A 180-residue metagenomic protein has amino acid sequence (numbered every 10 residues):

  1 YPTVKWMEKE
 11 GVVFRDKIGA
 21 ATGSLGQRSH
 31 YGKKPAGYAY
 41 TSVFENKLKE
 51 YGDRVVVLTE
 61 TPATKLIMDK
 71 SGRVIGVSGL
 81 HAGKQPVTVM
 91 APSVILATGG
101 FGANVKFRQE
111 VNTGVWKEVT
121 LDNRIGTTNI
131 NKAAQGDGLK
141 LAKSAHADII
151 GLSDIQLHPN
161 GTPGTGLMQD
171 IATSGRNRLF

Functional and structural regions predicted by a protein language model:
Y1-A91, N104-R108: Conserved redox-cofactor binding core of oxidoreductases
R15-K17, V77-S78, L96, G114-K117 (+1 more regions): Short, low-complexity, polar/charged sequence segments that are solvent-exposed and flexible
H30-K34, N129, M168-A172: Short Gly/Pro-enriched turn/cap motifs at secondary-structure boundaries
G52-V55, R124, G164-M168: Intrinsically disordered, low-complexity segments enriched in polar/charged residues with Gly/Pro, especially when
G72, T98, G136, T173-R176: Short, solvent-exposed loop/turn segments at the edges of secondary structure
I75, N131, R176-R178: Structural beta-strand/beta-sheet cores of well-ordered domains, especially the beta-sheet scaffolds that support
A82-Q85, V89-T162: Glycine-rich loop(s) and the adjacent beta-strand/alpha-helix scaffold that form part
I155-F180: FAD cofactor-binding and catalytic pocket of flavoenzymes
